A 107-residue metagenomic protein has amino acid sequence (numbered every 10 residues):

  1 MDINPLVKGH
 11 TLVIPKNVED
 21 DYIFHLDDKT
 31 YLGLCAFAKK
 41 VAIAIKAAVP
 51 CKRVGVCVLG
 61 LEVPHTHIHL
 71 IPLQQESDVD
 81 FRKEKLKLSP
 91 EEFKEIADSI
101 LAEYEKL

Functional and structural regions predicted by a protein language model:
M1-L107: HIT superfamily nucleotide-processing domains
